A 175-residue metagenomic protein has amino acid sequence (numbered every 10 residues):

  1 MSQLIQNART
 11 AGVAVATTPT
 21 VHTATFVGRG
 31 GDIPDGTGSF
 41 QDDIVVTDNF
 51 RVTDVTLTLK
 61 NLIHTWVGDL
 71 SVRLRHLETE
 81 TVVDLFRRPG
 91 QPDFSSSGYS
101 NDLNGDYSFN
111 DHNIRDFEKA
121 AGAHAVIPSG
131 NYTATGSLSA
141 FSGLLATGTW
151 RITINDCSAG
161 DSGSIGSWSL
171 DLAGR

Functional and structural regions predicted by a protein language model:
S2-R175: Loop and turn regions of beta-sandwich accessory domains that flank beta-strands and are enriched in small/polar
